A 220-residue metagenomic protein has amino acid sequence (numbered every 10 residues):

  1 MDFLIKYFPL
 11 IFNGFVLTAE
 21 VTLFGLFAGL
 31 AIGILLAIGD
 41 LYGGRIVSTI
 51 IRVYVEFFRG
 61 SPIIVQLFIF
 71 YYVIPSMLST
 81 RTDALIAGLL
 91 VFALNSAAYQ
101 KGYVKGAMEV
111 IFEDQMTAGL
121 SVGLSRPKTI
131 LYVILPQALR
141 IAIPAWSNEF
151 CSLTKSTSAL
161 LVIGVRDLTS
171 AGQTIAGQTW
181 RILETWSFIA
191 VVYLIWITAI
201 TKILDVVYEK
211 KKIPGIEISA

Functional and structural regions predicted by a protein language model:
M1-A220: Transmembrane alpha-helices and adjacent helix-loop boundaries
